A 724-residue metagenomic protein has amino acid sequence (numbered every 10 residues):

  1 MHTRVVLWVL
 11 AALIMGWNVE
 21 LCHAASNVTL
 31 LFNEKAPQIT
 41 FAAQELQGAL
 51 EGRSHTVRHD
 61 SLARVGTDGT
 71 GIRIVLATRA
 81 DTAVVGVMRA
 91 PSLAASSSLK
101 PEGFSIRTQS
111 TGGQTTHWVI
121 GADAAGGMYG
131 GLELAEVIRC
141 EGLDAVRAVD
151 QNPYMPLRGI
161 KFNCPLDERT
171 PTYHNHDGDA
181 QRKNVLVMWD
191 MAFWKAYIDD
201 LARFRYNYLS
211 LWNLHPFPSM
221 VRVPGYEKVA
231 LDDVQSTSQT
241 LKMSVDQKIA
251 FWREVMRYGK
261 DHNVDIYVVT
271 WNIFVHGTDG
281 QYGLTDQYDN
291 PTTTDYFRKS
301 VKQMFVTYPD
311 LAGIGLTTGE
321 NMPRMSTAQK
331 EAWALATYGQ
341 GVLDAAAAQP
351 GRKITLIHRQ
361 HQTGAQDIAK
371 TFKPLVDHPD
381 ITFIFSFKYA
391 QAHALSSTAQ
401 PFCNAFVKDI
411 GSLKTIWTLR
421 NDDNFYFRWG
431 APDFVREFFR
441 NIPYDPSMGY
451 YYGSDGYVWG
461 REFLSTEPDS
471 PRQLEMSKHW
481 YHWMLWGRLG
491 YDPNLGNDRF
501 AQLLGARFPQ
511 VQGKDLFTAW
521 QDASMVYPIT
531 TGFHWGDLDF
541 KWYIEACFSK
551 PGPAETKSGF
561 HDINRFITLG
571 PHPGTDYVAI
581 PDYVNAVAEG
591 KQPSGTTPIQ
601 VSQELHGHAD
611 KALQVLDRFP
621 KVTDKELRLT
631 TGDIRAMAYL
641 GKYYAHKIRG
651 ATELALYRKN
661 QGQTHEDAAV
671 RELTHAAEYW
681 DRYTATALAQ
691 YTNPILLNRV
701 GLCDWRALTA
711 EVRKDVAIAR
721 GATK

Functional and structural regions predicted by a protein language model:
M1-V5: Positively charged n-region of N-terminal signal peptides that target proteins for export
L7-S110, D144-A145: Acidic, contiguous N-terminal accessory segments
K35, A49, L93-T292, V306-D310 (+4 more regions): Feature activates predominantly on carbohydrate-active enzymes
Q38-F41, E45, A49, G126-E133 (+16 more regions): Extracytoplasmic/secreted proteins, especially bacterial periplasmic and envelope-associated proteins
E45-T56, L134-E141, D200, F204 (+5 more regions): Structured segments of extracytoplasmic/periplasmic soluble domains in secreted or envelope-associated proteins
N163, N207, V223, K242-I249 (+4 more regions): Catalytic-core regions of glycoside hydrolase
H174, S454-V458, P468-D704, L708-E711 (+1 more regions): C-terminal non-catalytic alpha-helical accessory regions
Y267, W271-T294, T307-G315, G319-M322 (+3 more regions): Aromatic-lined, polymer-binding surfaces characteristic of secreted/periplasmic polysaccharide-degrading enzymes
